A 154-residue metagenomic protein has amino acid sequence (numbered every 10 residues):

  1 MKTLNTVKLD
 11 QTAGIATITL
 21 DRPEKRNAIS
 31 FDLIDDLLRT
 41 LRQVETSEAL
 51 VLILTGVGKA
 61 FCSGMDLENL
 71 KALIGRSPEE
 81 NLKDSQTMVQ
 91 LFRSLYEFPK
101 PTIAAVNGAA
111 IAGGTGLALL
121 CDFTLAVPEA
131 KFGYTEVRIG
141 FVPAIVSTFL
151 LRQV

Functional and structural regions predicted by a protein language model:
M1-V57, Q90-R93: Conserved CoA-thioester-binding segment of acyl-CoA-metabolizing enzymes
I18, L54, D66, L117-A118: Hydrophobic/aromatic residues within transmembrane alpha-helices of multi-pass small-molecule transporters
P23-R26, K59, G64, A109 (+2 more regions): A short, glycine- and basic residue-enriched loop/turn that sits immediately adjacent to a domain's principal
G56-R93, A110: Glycine- (often His-adjacent) and acidic-residue-rich active-site loop that binds/positions the CoA thioester
F92-I139: Glycine-rich beta-to-alpha active-site loop
A144: Internal glycine-rich, Lys/Arg-flanked active-site/core loops of soluble domains
F149-V154: Hydrophobic, secondary-structure "cap" segments at the distal end of domains
